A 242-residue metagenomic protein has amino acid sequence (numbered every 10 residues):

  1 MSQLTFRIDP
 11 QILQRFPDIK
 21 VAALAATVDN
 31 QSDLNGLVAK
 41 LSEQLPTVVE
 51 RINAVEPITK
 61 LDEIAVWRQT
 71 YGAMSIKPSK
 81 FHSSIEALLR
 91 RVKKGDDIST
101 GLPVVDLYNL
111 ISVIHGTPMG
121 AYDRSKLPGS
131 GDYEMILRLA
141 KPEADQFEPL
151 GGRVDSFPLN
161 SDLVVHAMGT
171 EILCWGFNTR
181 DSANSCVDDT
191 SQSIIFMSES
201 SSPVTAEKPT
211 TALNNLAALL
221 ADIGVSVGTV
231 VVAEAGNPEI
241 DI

Functional and structural regions predicted by a protein language model:
M1-I242: Charge-biased, low-complexity intrinsically disordered regions
